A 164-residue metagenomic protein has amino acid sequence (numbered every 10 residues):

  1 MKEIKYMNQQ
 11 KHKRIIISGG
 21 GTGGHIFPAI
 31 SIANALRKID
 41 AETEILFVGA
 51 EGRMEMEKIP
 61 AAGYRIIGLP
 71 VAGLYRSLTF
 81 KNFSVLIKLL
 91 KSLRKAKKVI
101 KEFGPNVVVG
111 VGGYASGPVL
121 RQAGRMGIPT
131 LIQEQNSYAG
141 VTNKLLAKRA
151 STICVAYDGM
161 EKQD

Functional and structural regions predicted by a protein language model:
M1-M7: Intrinsic disorder/low-complexity segments
H12-G20, I39-K88, L93: Conserved nucleotide-sugar phosphate-binding/catalytic loop shared by glycosyltransferases and other
S18, V48, G110-V111, Q133-E134: Structural motif
G21-G23, G113-A115, S137-Y138: Residue-level detector of alpha-helix initiation sites
G24, I59, G112, I153: Residue-level signature of catalytic and energy-coupling elements of molecular machines, predominantly ATP/GTP-dependent
H25-R37: Short amphipathic alpha-helix
L46, R65, G124-D164: Active-site-proximal region of nucleotide-activated glycan assembly enzymes, centered on histidine/acidic-rich loops
K95-V109, A115-L131, K144-T152: Glycosyltransferases and closely related glycan-assembly transferases that use nucleotide-activated donors
